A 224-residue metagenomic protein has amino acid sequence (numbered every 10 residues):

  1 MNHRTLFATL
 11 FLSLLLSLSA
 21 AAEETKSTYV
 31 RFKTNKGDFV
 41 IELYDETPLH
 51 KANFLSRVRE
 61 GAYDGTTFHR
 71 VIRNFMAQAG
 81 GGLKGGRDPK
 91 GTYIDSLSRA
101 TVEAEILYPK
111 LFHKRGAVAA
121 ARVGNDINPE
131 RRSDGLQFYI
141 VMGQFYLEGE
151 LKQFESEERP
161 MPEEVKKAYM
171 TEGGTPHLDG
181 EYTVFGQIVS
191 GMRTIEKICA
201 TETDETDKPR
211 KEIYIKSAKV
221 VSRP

Functional and structural regions predicted by a protein language model:
M1-A8: Bacterial N-terminal signal peptides that target proteins for export
A8-S17: Bacterial N-terminal signal peptides
L18-P224: Cyclophilin-like peptidyl-prolyl cis-trans isomerases
